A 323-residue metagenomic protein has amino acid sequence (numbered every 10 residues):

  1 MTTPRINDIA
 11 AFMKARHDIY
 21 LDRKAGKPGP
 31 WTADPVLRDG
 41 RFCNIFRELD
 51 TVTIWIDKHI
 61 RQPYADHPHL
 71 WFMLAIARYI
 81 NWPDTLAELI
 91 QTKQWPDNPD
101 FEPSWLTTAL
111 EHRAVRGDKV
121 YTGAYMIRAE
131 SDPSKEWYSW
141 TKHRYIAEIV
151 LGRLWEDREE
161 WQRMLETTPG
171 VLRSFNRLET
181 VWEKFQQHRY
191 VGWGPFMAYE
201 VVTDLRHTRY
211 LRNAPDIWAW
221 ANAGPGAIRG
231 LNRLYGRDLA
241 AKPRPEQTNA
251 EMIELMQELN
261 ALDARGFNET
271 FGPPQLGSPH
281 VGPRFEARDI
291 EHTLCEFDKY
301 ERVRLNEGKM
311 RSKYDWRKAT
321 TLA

Functional and structural regions predicted by a protein language model:
M1-D57, R153-W182, Y199-A323: C-terminal accessory module of base-excision DNA glycosylases/AP lyases that mediates lesion recognition and DNA
M1-K142, T321-A323: Structure-specific DNA junction-binding interface
V115-R173, V201: Hydrophobic, aromatic-lined core segments that form the binding pocket/scaffold for planar heteroaromatic ligands
